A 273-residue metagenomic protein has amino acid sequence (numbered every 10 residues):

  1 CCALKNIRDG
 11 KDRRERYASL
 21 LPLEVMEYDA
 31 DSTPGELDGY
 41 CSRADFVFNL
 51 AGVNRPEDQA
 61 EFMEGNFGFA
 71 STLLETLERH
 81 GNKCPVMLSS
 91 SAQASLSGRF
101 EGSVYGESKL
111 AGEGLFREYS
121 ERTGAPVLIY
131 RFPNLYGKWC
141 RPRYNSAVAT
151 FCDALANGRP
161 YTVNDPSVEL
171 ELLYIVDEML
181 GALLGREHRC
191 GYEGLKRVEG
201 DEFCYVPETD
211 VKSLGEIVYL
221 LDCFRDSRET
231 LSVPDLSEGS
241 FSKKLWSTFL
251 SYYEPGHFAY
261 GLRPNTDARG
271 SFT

Functional and structural regions predicted by a protein language model:
C1-P56: N-terminal Rossmann/SDR dinucleotide-binding element
S32-F67, T72, T76-H80, Q93-F100: NAD(P)H-binding glycine-rich loop region in Rossmannoid oxidoreductase-like domains and their noncatalytic homologs
N54, S91-L96, P133-C140: Active-site segment of SDR-like NAD(P)-dependent oxidoreductases
M63-F67, G102-L110, R141-N145, L172: Short-chain dehydrogenase/reductase
S71-L110, S120-T123, V127-Y130: Conserved Rossmann-fold NAD(P)-dependent oxidoreductase catalytic core, especially the SDR/UDP-sugar
L115-W139, R159-V168, V198-F203: Conserved beta-loop-beta element that borders a ligand/cofactor-binding pocket
P142-T150, N164-H188: Substrate-positioning beta->alpha
G185-P264: Mid/C-terminal beta-alpha module of Rossmann-like enzyme folds, strongest in SDR-family dehydrogenases/epimerases
